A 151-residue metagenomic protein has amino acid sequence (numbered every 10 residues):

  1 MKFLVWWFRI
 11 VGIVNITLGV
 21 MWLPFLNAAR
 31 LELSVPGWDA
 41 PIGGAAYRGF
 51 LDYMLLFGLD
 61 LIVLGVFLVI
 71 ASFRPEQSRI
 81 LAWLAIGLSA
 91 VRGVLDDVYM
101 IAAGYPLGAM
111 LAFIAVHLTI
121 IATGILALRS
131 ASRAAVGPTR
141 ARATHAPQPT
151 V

Functional and structural regions predicted by a protein language model:
M1, R133-V151: Short, charged juxtamembrane terminal tails flanking transmembrane helices
M1-M21: Cytosolic juxtamembrane helix and N-cap/initiation of the first transmembrane helix
V14-Y53, G58: Hydrophobic transmembrane helix segments
N15, F57-G65, H117: Core segments of transmembrane alpha-helices that mediate helix-helix packing or line hydrophobic substrate/ligand
G65-W83: Juxtamembrane helix-break-helix junctions at the cytosolic face of small multi-pass alpha-helical membrane proteins
L81-D97, V116-I120: Hydrophobic alpha-helical membrane segments
V94-A112, R129: Membrane-helix boundary connector in multi-pass membrane proteins
L118-T139: Membrane-water interface at the C-terminal end of transmembrane alpha helices
